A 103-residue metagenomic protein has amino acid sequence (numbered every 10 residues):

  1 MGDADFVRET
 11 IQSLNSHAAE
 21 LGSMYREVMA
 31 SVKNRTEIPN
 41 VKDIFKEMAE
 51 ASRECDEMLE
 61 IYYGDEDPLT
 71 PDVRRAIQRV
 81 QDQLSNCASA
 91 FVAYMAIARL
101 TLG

Functional and structural regions predicted by a protein language model:
G2-G103: Long, low-complexity or tandemly repetitive, helically biased scaffold regions used for multimeric assembly/adhesion
